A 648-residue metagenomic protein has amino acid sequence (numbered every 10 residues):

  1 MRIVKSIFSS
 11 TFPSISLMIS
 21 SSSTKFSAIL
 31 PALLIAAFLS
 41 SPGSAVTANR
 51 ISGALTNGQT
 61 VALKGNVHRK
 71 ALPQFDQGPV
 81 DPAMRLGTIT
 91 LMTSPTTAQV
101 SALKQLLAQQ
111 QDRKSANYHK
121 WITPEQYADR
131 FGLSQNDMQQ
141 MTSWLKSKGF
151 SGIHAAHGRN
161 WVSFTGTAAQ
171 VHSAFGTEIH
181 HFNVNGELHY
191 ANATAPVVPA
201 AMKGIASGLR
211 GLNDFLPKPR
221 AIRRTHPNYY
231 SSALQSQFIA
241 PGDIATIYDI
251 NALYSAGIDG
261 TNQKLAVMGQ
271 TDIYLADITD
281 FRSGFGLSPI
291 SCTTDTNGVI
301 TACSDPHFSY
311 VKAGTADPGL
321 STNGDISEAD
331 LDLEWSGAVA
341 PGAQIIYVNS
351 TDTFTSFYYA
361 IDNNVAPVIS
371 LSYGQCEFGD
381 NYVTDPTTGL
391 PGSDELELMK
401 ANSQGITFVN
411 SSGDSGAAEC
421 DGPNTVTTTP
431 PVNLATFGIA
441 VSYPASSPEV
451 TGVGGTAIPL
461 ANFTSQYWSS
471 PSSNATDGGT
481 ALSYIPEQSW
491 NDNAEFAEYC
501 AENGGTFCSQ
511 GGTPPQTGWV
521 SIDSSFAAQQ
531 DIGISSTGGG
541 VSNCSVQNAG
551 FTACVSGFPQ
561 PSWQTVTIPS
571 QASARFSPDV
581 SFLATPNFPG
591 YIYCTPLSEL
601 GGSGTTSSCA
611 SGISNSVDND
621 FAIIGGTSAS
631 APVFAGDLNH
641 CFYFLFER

Functional and structural regions predicted by a protein language model:
M1-T24: N-terminal secretory signal peptides that target proteins for export/translocation
A28-S40: Bacterial N-terminal signal peptides
S41-A45: Sec/Tat signal peptide C-region and signal peptidase I cleavage site
V46-G158, S163-F164, A168-G455, G505-Q510 (+2 more regions): Substrate-binding/charge-relay-adjacent region of secreted/lumenal peptidase catalytic domains
L91, L638-C641: N-terminal alpha-helical signal peptides/signal-anchor transmembrane segments
P448, G452-G512, Q516-V520: Polar, glycine-rich mid-to-C-terminal structural blocks that act as macromolecule-binding/assembly scaffolds
D620-V633, D637: C-terminal, well-structured subdomains that either form a transmembrane helix-short loop-helix hairpin in multi-pass
F642-R648: An often Trp-containing, charged/polar helix-loop segment at the C-terminal end of enzyme catalytic cores
